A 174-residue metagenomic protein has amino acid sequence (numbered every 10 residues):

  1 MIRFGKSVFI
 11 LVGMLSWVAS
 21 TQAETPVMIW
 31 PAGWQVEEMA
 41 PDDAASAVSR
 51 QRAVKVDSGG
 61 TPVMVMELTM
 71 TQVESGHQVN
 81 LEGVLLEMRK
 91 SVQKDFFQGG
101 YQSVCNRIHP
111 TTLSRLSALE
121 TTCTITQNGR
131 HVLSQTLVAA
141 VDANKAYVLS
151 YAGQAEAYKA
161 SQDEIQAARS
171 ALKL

Functional and structural regions predicted by a protein language model:
M1-F9: Bacterial N-terminal signal peptides that target proteins for export
V8-S16: Bacterial N-terminal signal peptides
V18-S20: N-terminal signal peptide c-region/cleavage motif recognized by signal peptidases
Q22-A53: N-terminal "mature-domain start" segment
P31, E82-R89, Q93, Q162-R169: Extracytoplasmic/secreted envelope proteins and their assembly/folding machinery, especially bacterial periplasmic
W34, E38, V92-G100, R169-K173: Sec/Tat-exported extracytoplasmic proteins
P41-L133: Conserved polar/disulfide-associated segments of primarily extracytoplasmic proteins
S58-G59, L68, T111-L174: Short, well-structured beta-strand
